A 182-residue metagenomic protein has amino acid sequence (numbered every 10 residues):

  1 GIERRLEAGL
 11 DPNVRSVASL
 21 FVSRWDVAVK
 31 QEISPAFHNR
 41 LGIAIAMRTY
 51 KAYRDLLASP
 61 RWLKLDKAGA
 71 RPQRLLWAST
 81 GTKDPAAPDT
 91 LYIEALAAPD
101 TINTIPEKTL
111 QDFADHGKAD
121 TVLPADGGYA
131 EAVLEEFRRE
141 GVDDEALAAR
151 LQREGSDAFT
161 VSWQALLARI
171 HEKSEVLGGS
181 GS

Functional and structural regions predicted by a protein language model:
G1-K108: Catalytic alpha/beta core domains of metabolic enzymes, predominantly
A70-E175: Flexible, acidic glycine-rich loops studded with aromatic residues
